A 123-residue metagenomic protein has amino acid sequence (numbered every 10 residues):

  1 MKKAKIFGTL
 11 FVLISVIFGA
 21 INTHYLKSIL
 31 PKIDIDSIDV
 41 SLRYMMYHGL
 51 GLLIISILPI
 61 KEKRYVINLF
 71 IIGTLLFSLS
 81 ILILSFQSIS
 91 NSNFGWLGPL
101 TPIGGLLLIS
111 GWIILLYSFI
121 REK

Functional and structural regions predicted by a protein language model:
M1-K123: Polytopic transmembrane helical bundles with strong interfacial aromatic enrichment
